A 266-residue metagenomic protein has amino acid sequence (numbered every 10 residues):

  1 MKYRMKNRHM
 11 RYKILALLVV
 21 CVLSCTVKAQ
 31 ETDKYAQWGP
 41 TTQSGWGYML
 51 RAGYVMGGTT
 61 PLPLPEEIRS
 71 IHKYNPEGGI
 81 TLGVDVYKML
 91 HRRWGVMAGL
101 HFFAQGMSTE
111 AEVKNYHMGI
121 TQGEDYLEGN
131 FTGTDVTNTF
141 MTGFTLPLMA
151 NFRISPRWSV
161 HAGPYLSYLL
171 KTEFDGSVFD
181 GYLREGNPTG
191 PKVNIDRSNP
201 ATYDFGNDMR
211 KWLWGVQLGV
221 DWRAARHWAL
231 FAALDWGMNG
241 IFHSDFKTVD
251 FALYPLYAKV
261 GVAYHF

Functional and structural regions predicted by a protein language model:
M1-Q43: Cleavable N-terminal export/targeting peptides
Q30-M89, M209, G237, H265: Short glycine/proline- and aromatic-enriched beta-strand/turn motifs that initiate or cap beta-hairpins
W46-Y48, G78-V84, T142-L148, W214-L218 (+1 more regions): Hydrophobic, lipid-facing positions within transmembrane beta-strands of outer-membrane proteins
L50-M56, A98-A104, A162-Y168, A232-W236 (+1 more regions): Transmembrane beta-barrel strands of outer-membrane/channel proteins
G58-E77, Q105-M141, L169-K211, Q217 (+1 more regions): Extracellular/periplasm-exposed beta-strand and loop segments of Gram-negative cell-envelope proteins, dominated by
K88-R92, F152-P156, A224-R226, F266: Outer-membrane beta-barrel strand-turn architecture
R93-V96, R157-V160, R226-A232: Repeated loop/turn-to-beta-strand initiation elements of outer-membrane beta-barrel proteins
W222-R226, Y254-F266: Outer-membrane beta-barrel "beta-signal"
